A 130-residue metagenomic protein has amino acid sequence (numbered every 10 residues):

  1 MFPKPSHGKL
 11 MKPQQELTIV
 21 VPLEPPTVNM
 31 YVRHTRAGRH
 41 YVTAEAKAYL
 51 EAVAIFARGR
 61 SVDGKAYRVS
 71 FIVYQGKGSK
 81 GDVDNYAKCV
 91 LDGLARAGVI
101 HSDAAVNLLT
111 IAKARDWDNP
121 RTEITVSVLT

Functional and structural regions predicted by a protein language model:
F2-T130: Acidic, proline/glycine-enriched N-terminal capping motif
